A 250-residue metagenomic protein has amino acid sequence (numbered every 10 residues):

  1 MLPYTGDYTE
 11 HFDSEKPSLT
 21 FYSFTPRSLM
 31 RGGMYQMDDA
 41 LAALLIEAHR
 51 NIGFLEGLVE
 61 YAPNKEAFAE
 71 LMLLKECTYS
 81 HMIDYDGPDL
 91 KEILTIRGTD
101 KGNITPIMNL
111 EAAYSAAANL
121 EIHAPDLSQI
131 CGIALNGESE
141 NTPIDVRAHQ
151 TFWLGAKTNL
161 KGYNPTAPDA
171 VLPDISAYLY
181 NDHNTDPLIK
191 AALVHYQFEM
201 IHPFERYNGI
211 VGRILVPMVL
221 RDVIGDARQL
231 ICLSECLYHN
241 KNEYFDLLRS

Functional and structural regions predicted by a protein language model:
M1-S250: FIC/Doc superfamily catalytic core
